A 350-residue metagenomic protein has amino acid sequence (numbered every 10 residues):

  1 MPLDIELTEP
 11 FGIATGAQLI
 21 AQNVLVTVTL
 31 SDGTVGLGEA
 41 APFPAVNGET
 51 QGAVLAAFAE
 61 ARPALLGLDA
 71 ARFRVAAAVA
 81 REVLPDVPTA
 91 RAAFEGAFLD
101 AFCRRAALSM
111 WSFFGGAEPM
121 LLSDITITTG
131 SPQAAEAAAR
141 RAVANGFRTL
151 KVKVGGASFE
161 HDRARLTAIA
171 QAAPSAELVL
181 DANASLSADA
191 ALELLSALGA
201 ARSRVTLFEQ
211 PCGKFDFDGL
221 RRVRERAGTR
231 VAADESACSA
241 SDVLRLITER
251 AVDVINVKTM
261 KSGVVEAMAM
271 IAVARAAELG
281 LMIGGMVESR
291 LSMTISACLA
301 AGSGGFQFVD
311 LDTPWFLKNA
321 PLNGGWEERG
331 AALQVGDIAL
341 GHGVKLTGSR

Functional and structural regions predicted by a protein language model:
M1-L7, Q18, N23, E249 (+1 more regions): Flexible C-terminal active-site loop/helix
P10-G16: Short, P/G- and charge-enriched loop/turn segments at secondary-structure junctions
V24-V28: Short beta-strand scaffold segments in enzyme catalytic cores
T29-R105: Metal- or metallocofactor-binding catalytic centers and their adjacent structured scaffolds across diverse enzyme
L84, P88, S123-T128, K151-G156 (+1 more regions): Flexible, glycine/proline-enriched loop segments at strand-loop-helix junctions that form or flank small-ligand binding
R104-S131: N-terminal small/glycine-rich loop or linker at the start of catalytic domains across soluble metabolic enzymes
A142-L150: Catalytic domains of carbohydrate-active enzymes, especially glycoside hydrolases
V152, A157-T294, K318-W326: Catalytic core of soluble alpha/beta enzymes
